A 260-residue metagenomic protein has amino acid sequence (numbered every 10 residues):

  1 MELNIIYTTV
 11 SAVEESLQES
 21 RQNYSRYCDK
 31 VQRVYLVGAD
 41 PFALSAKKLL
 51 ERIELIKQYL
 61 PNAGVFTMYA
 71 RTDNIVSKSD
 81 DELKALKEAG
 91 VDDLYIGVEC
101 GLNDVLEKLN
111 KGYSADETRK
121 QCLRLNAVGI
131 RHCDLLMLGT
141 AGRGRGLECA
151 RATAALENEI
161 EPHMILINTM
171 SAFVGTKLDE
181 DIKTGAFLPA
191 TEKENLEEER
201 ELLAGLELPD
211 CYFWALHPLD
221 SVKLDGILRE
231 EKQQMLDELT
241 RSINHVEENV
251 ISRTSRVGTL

Functional and structural regions predicted by a protein language model:
M1-E15, E19: Canonical Radical SAM [4Fe-4S] cluster-binding loop centered on the CxxxCxxC motif and its immediate flanking residues
V13, L17, L49, S79 (+4 more regions): Aromatic/hydrophobic pocket-lining residues that form the small-molecule binding cavity in soluble enzyme cores
N23-A127, L208: Conserved SAM/AdoMet-binding glycine-rich loop
C28-L36, Y95, H132-L136, I165-T169 (+1 more regions): Short beta-strand segments at enzyme active-site cores
D73, G101-V105, L125-C149, N168-V174 (+1 more regions): Conserved strand-turn element in the central/C-terminal portion of the radical SAM core barrel that lines
D81-L83, A141-E159: Catalytic cores of alpha/beta
N158-L260: Auxiliary Fe-S-binding modules of radical SAM enzymes
